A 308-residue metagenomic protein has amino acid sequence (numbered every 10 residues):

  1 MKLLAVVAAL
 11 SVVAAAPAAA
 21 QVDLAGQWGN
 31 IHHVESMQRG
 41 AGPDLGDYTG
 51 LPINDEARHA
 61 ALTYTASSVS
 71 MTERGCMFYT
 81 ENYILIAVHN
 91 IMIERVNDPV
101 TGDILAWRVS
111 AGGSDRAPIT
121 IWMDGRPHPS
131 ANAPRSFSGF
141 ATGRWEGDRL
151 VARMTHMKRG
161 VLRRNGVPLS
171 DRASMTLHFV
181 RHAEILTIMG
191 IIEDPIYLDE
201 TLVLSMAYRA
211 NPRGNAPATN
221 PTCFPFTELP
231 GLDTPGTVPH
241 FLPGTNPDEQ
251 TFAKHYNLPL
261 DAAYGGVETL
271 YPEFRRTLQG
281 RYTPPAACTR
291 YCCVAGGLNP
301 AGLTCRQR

Functional and structural regions predicted by a protein language model:
M1-V7: Sec-dependent signal peptide recognition, specifically the positively charged N-region followed immediately by
A15-P17: N-terminal signal peptide c-region/cleavage motif recognized by signal peptidases
A20-R308: PEST-like low-complexity, intrinsically disordered acidic/proline/serine-rich tracts that flank trafficking/processing
